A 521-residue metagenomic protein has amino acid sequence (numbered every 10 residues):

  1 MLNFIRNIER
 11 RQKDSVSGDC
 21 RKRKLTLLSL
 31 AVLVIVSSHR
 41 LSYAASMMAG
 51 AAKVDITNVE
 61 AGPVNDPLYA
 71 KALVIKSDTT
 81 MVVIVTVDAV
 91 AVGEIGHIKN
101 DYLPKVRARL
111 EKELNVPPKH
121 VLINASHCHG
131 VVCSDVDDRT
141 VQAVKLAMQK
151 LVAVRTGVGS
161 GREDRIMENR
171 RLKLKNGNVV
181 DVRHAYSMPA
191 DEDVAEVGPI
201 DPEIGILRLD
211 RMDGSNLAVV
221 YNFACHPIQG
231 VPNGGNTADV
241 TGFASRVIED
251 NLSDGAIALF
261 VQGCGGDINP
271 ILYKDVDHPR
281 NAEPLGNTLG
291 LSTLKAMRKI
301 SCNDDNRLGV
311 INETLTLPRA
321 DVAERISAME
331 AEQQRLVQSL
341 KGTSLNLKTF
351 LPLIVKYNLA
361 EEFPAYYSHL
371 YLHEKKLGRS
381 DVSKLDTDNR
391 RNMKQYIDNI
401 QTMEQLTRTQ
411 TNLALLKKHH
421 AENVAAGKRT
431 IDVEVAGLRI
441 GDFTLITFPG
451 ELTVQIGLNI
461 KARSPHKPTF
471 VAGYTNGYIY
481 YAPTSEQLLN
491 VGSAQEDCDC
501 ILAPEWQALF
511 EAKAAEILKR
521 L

Functional and structural regions predicted by a protein language model:
M1-K22: N-terminal secretory signal peptides that target proteins for export/translocation
R6-E9, V36, L207: Residues marking helix boundaries in flexible regions
D14-G18, L27-S29, G93: Composition-driven detection of intrinsically disordered, low-complexity segments
L28-S37: Bacterial N-terminal signal peptides
V36-A45: Bacterial Sec-dependent signal peptides at the C-terminal "C-region" and cleavage site
A44-I257, G263-N287, M297, D304-L521: Conserved beta-alpha junction segments in alpha/beta enzyme cores
G290: Charged, flexible cofactor/metal-binding loops and thiol motifs
